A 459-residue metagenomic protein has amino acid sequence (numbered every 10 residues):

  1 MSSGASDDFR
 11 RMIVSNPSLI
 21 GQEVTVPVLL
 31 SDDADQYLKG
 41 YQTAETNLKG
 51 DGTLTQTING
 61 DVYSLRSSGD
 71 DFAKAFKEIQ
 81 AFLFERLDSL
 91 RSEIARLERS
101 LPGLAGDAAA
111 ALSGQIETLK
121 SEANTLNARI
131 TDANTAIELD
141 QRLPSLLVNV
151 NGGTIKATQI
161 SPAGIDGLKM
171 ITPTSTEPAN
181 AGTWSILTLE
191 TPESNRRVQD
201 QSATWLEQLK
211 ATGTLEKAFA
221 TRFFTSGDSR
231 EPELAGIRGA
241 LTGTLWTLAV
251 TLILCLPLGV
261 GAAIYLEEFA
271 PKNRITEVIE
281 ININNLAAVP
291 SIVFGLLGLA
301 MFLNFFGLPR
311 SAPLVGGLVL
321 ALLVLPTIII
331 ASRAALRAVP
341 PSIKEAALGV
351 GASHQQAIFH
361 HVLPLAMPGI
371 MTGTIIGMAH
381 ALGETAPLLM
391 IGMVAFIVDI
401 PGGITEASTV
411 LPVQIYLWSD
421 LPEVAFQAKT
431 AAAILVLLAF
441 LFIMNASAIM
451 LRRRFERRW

Functional and structural regions predicted by a protein language model:
M1-E233: Membrane-topology segments of multi-pass transport proteins
S229, L234-W246, V250, T276-A287 (+3 more regions): Alpha-helical membrane-interface segments at transmembrane helix boundaries
R230, N284-L320: Generic hydrophobic transmembrane alpha-helix motif, especially the helices
T251-I283, L296, I449-R457: Transmembrane-helix boundary motif in ABC transporter permease subunits
A331, P340, H354-G392: Transmembrane alpha-helices
R333-R337, L348, T372-I375, Y416-W459: C-terminal transmembrane helix and the adjacent membrane-cytosol boundary/short C-terminal tail of inner/organellar
A379-V424: Glycine-rich helix-loop "coupling/hinge" segments at transmembrane-helix boundaries in multipass transporters
